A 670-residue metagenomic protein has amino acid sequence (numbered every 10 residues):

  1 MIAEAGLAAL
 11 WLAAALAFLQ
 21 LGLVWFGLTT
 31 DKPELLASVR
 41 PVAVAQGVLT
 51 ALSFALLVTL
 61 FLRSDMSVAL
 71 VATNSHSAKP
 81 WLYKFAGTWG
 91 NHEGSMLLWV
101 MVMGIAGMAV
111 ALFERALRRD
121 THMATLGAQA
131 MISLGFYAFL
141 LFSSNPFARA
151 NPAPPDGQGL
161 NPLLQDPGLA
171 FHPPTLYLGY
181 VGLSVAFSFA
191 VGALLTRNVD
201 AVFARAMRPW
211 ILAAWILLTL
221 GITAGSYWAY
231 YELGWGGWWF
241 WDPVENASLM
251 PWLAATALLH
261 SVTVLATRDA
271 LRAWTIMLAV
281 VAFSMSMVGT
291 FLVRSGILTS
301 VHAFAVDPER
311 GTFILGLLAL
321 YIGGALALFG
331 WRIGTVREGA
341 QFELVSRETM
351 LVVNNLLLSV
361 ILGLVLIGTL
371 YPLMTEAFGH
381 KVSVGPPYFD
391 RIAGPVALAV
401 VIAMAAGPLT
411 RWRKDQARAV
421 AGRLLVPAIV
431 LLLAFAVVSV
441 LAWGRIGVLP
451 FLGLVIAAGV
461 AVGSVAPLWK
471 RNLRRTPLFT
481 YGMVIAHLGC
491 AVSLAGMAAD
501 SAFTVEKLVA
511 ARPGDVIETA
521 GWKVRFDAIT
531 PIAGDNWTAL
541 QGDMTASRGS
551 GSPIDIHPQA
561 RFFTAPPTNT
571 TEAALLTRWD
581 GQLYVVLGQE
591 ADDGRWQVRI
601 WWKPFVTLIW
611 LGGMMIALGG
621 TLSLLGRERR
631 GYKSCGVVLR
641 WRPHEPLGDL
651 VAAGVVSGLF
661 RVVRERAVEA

Functional and structural regions predicted by a protein language model:
M1-A9, K32-A37, T59-E93, N145-P173 (+9 more regions): Membrane-interface interhelical loops and short amphipathic "cap" helices that link adjacent transmembrane segments
M1-E34, A45, L52, M66 (+4 more regions): Contiguous transmembrane helix-bundle modules in multi-pass membrane proteins
I2-F85, E93-M123, G135-P146: Extended, highly charged clamp/arch subdomains and adjacent linkers that form or line substrate-binding channels
W11-A17, L21, S95-S226, G234: A conserved hydrophobic secondary-structure block that centers on an alpha-helix together with its immediately flanking
T29-A51, L112-L134, L195-I216, W241 (+5 more regions): Membrane-interfacial loop-to-helix junctions in multi-pass inner-membrane proteins
S53-A72, E93-V100, G104-G107, L141-A148 (+3 more regions): Transmembrane-helix bundle segments that line or gate the permeation/cavity pathway in multi-pass membrane proteins
A213, T223-Y230, G236-G237, P243-V288 (+1 more regions): Conserved active-site neighborhood of enzyme catalytic/cofactor-binding cores
L508-R599: Soluble non-transmembrane domains of integral membrane proteins
